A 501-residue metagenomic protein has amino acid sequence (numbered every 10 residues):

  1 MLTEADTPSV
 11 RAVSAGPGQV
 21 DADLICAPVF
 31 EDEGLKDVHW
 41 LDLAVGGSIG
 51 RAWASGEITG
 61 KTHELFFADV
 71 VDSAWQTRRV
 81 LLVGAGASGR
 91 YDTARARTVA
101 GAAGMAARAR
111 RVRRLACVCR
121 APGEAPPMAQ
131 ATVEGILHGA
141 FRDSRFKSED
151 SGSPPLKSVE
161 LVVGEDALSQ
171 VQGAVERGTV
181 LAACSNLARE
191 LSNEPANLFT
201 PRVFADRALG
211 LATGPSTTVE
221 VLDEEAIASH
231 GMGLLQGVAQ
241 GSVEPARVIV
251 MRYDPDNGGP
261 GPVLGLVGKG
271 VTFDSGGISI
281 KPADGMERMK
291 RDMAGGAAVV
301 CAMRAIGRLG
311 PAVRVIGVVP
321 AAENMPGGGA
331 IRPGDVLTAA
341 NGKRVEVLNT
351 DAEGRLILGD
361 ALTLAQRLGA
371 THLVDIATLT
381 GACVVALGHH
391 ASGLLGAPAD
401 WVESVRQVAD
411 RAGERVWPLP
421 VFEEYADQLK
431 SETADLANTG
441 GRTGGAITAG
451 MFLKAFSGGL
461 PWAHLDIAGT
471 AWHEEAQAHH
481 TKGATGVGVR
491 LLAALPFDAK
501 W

Functional and structural regions predicted by a protein language model:
M1-L2, F204-W501: A generic structural signal for tightly packed, nonpolar segments enriched in small/aliphatic residues
M1-V263, R308, E475, K482 (+1 more regions): Glycine-/small-residue-enriched capping loops at alpha/beta junctions
